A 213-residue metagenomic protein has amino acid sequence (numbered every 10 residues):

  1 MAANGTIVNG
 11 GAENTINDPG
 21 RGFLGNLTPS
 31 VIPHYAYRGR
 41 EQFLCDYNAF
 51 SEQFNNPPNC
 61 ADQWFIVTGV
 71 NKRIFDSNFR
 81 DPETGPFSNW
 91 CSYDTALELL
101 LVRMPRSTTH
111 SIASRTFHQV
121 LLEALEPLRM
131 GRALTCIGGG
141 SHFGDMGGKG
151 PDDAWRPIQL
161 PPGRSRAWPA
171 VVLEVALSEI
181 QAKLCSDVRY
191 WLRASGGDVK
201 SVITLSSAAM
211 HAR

Functional and structural regions predicted by a protein language model:
M1-R213: Gly/Pro/Ser/Thr-rich low-complexity, intrinsically disordered segments predominantly at protein N-termini
